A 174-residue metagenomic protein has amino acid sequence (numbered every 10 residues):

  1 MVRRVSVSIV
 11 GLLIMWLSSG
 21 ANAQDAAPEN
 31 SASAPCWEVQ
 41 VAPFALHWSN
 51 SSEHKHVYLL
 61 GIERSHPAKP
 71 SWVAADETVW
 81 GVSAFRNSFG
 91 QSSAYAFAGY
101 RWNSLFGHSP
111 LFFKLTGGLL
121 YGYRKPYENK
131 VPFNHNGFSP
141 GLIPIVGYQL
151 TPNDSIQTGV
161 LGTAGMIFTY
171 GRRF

Functional and structural regions predicted by a protein language model:
M1-A34: Cleavable N-terminal export/targeting peptides
N22-K69, S83-A84, Y95: Short glycine/proline- and aromatic-enriched beta-strand/turn motifs that initiate or cap beta-hairpins
Q24-P35, P67-E77, N103-F113, N153: Short loop/turn motifs that connect adjacent beta-strands in outer-membrane beta-barrel proteins
P35, H54-L60, G90-A96, N136-L142 (+1 more regions): Residues that define the transmembrane beta-barrel architecture of outer-membrane proteins
V39-A45, A75-R86, P144-V146, L150-T163: Transmembrane beta-strand segments that form the barrel wall of outer-membrane beta-barrel proteins
V41, L60-R64, V82, A96-W102 (+3 more regions): Residues on the lipid-exposed face of transmembrane beta-strands in outer-membrane beta-barrel proteins
L46-W48, F85-F89, L105, L120-P126 (+1 more regions): Sequence/structural signature of outer-membrane beta-barrel proteins
E53, K114-G141: Outer-membrane beta-barrel translocator/channel fold
